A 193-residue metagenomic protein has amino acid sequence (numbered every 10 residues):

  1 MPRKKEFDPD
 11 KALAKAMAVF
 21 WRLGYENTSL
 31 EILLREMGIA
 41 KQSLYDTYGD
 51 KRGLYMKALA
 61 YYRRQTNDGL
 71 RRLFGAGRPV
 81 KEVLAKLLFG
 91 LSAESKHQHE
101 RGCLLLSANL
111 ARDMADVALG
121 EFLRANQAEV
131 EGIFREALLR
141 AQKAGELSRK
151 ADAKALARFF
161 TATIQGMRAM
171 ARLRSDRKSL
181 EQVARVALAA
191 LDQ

Functional and structural regions predicted by a protein language model:
M1-F7: N-terminal intrinsically disordered/low-complexity leader segments
K11, K15, V19-G53, K57: Helix-turn-helix
K57, R71-R101, A153-A157: Hydrophobic alpha-helical connector segments
A60-T66: Short, basic, alpha-helical segments at the C-terminal edge of helix-turn-helix-like DNA-binding modules
V83, H97-A118: Amphipathic alpha-helical segments used for helix-helix packing
E94, R140, F160-R177, A190-Q193: Amphipathic C-terminal alpha-helical segment
V117-K143, A155: Amphipathic alpha-helical packing segments from all-alpha helical-bundle domains
